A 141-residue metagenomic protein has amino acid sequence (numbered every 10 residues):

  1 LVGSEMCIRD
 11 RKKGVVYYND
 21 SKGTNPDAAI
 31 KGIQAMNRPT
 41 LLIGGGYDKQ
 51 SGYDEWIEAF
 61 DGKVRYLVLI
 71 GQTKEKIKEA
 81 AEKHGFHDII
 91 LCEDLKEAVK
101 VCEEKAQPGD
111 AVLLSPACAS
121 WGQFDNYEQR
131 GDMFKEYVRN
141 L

Functional and structural regions predicted by a protein language model:
S4-V64: Nucleotide phosphate-binding/pyrophosphate-handling subdomain across enzymes that bind or process nucleotide phosphates
V15-V16, S120-Q123: A short acidic, helix-capping loop that chelates divalent metal ions and anchors anionic groups
A28, K76-E79, Q123: Phosphate- and divalent-cation-binding pockets in alpha/beta enzyme and binding domains that engage nucleotide-derived
D54-D110: C-terminal helical cap/extension that packs against the catalytic core of soluble nucleotide-cofactor enzymes
L113-A117: Short beta-strands and strand-loop turn motifs
G122, K135-L141: Phosphate-binding loop of NTP-binding sites
